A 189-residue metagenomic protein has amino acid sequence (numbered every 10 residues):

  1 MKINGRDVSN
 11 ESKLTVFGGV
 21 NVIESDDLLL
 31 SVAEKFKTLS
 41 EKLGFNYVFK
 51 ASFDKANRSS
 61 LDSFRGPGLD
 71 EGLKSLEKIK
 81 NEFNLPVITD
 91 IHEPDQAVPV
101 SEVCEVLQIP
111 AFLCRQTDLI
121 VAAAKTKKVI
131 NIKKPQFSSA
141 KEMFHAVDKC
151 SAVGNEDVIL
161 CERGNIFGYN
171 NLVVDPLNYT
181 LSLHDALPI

Functional and structural regions predicted by a protein language model:
M1-V16, K74: N-terminal amphipathic alpha-helix/helix-capping segment at the start of soluble metabolic enzymes
N4, L29-F45, D148, D175-L183: Short amphipathic alpha-helices and their capping/turn segments at secondary-structure boundaries
G19, F49, V100, I132: Conserved, mostly hydrophobic/aromatic
V22-T38, P67-K74: Glycine-rich anion/phosphate-binding loops
K37-E41, L76-N81, A124, V147-S151: Surface-exposed amphipathic alpha-helices with a cationic face
A51-Q108, R115-L119: N-terminal active-site wall of soluble small-molecule enzyme domains
K55, S59, L113-L177: Conserved anion-binding
D185-L187: Short, small-residue-biased leader/transition segments that mark boundaries at the very start of proteins
